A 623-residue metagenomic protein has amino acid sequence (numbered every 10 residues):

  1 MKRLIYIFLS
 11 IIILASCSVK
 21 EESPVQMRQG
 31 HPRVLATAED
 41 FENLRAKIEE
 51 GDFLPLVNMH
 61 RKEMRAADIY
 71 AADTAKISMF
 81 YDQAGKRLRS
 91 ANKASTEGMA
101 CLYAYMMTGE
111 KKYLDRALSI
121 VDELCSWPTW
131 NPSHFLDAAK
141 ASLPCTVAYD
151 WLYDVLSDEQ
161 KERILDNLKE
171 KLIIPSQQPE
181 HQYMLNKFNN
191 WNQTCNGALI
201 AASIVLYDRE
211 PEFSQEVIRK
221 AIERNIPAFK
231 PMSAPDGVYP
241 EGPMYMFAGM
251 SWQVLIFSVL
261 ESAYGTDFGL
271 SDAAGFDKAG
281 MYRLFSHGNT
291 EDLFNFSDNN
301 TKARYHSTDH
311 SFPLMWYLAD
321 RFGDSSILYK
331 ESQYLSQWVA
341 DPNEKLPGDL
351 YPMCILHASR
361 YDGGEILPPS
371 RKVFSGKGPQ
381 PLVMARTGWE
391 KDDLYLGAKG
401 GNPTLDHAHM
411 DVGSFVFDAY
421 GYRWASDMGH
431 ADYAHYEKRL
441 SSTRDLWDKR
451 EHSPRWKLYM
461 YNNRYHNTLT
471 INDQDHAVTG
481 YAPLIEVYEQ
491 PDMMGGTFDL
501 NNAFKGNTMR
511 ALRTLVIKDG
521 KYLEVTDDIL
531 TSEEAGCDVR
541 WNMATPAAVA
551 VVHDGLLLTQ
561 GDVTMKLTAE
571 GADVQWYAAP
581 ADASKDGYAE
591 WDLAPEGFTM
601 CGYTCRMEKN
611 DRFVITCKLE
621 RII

Functional and structural regions predicted by a protein language model:
K2-I7: Sec-dependent signal peptide recognition, specifically the positively charged N-region followed immediately by
A15-S16: C-terminal motif of bacterial Sec signal peptides marking the signal peptidase cleavage site
V19, S23-P24, Y436-I623: CBM-like, beta-strand-rich accessory domains located in the C-terminal region of large, secreted polysaccharide-active
S23-R28, P32, F41-N43, T387-D448 (+2 more regions): Terminal accessory carbohydrate-recognition/targeting modules of carbohydrate-active enzymes
R33-F41, R45-E49, L54-R61, D68-D292 (+1 more regions): Aromatic-lined, polymer-binding surfaces characteristic of secreted/periplasmic polysaccharide-degrading enzymes
D52, K62-M79, S370-V373, P379-M384 (+1 more regions): Beta-sandwich/jelly-roll carbohydrate-recognition scaffolds of carbohydrate-active enzymes
D115, L396-A398, S426-D427, Q560 (+1 more regions): Short capping micro-motif at the N-terminus of alpha-helices
L206, Y245-W424, E486-M493, T497-D499 (+1 more regions): Carbohydrate-active enzyme catalytic cores, enriched for enzymes that act on polyanionic acidic polysaccharides
